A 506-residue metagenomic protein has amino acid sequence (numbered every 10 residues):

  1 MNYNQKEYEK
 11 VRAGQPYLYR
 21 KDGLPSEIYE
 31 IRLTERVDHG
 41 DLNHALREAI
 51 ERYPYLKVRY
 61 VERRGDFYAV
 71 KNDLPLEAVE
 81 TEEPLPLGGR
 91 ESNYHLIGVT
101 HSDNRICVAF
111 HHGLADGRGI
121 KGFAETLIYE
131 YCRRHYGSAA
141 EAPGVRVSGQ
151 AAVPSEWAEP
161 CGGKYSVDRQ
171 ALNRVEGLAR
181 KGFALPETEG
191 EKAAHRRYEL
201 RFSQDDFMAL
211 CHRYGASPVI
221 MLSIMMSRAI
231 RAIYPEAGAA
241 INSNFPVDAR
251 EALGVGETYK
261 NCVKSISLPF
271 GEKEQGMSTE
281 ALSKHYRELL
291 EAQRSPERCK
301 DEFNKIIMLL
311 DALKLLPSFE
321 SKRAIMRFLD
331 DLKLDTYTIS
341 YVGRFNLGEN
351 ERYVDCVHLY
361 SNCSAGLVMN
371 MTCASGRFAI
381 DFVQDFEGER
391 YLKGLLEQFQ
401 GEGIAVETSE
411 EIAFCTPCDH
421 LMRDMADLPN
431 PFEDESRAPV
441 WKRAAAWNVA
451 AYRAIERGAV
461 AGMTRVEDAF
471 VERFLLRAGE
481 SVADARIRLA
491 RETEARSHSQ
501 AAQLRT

Functional and structural regions predicted by a protein language model:
M1-R64, L74-G98, R231-R453, G458 (+2 more regions): Acyl-thioester-dependent acyl-group transfer interface
N2-K10, L114, R118-G122, T126-A209 (+1 more regions): Non-catalytic, low-complexity flexible loops and terminal extensions
G88-R134, A142-E156, G366, T372-Y391: Histidine-centered acyl-transfer/condensation active-site motif and its immediate structural neighborhood
A115, I128-H135, H212-G215, M226-P235 (+1 more regions): Hydrophobic/aromatic-lined pockets within catalytic cores
P218-S227, R486: Short amphipathic alpha-helical segments
A438, A459-R465, G479: Charged, low-complexity interaction regions
A444-A446, A450, E467-R477, A485-T493: Amphipathic alpha-helical segments in structured regions that serve as interaction surfaces
A490, E494-T506: Long, low-complexity, intrinsically disordered segments
